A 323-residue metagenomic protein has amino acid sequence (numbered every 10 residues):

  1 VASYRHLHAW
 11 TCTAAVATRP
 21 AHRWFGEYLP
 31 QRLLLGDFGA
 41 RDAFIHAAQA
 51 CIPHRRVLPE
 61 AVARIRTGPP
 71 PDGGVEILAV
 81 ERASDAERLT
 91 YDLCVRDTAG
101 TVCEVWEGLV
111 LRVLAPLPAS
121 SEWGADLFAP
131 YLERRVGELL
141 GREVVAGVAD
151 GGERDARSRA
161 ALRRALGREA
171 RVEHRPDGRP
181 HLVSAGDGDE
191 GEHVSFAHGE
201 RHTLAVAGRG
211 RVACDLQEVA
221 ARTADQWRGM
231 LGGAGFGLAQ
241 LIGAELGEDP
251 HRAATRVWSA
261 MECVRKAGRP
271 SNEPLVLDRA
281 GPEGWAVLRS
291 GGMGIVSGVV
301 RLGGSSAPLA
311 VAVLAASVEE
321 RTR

Functional and structural regions predicted by a protein language model:
V1-E107, S120-W123, G247-R252: A conserved, well-ordered hydrophobic junction motif at loop->secondary-structure transitions
R66, P71, V113-P118, G186 (+1 more regions): Solvent-exposed, flexible loop/coil residues
G108-R112: A short acidic/small-residue loop/turn micro-motif
L117-E138: Short, solvent-exposed cationic patches
L132-R323: Core catalytic alpha/beta fold that binds nucleotide/phospho-ligands
